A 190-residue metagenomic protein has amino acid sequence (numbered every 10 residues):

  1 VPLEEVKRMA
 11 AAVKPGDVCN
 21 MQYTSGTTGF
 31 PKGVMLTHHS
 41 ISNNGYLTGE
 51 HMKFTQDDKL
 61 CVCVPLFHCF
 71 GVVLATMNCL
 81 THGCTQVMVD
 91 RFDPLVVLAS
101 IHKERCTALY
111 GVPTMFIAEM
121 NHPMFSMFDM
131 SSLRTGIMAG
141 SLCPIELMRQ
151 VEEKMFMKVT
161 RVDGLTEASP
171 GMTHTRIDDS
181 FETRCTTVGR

Functional and structural regions predicted by a protein language model:
V1-D17: Flexible, low-complexity linker/hinge segments
A10, C19-N43: Conserved AMP-binding A3 loop
A10-V13, R184-R190: Short Gly/Pro-enriched turn/cap motifs at secondary-structure boundaries
V18, T24-T27, L60, L66 (+5 more regions): Conserved S/T- and glycine-rich ATP-binding loop of Class I adenylate-forming
K32-M35, V62, C84-R91, T160: Short beta-strand->loop structural element characteristic of the AMP-binding/adenylate-forming
S42-K59, F67-A108, A118, H122-P123: Conserved AMP-binding/adenylation subdomain of ANL enzymes
Y46, I117, R149, T186: Active-site phosphate/pyrophosphate- and oxyanion-stabilizing loops and adjacent acidic/basic residues in soluble
C106-G111, M120-T183: Gly/Ser/Thr-rich phosphate-binding loop
